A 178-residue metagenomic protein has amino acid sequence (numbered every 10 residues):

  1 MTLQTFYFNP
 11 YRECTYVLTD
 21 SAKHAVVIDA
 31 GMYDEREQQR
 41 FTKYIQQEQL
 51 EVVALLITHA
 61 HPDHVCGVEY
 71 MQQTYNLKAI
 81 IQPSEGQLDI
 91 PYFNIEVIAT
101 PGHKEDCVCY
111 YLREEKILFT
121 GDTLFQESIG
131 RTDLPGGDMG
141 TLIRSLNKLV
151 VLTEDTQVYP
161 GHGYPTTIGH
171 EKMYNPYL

Functional and structural regions predicted by a protein language model:
M1-K43, E48, C109-T120: Conserved beta-strand hairpin/beta-sheet module of binuclear metal-dependent hydrolase folds, prominently
L3, V17, Q87-L112: Core dinuclear metal-dependent hydrolase active-site scaffold
Y11-E13, P83-E85, E105-C107, T153: Short beta-strand-initiation
H24, V53-A54, L77-K78, E115-I117 (+1 more regions): The start of beta-strands in P-loop NTPase/AAA+ ATPase cores
M32-E96, M173-Y177: Active-site HxH/HxHxD metal-binding segment of metal-dependent hydrolases
M32-Y33, K104-L178: Metallo-beta-lactamase
L55-V65, I98-C107, Y159-P165: Histidine-centered catalytic micro-motifs
